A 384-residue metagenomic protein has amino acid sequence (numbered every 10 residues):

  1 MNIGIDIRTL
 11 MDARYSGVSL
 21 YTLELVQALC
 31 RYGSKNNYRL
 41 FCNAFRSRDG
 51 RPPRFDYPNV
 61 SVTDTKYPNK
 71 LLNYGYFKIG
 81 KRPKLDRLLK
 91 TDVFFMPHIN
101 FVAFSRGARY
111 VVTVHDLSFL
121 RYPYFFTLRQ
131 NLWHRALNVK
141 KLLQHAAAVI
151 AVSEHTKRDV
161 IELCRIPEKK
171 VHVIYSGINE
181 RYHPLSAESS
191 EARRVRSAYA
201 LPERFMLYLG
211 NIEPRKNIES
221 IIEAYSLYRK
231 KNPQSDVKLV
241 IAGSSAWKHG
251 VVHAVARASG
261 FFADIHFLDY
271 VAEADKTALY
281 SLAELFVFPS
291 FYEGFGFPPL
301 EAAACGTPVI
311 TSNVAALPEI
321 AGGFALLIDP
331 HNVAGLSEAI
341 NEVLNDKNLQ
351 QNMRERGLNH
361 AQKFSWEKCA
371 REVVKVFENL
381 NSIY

Functional and structural regions predicted by a protein language model:
M1-Y384: Carbohydrate transferase catalytic cores enriched for Leloir-type hexosyltransferases
